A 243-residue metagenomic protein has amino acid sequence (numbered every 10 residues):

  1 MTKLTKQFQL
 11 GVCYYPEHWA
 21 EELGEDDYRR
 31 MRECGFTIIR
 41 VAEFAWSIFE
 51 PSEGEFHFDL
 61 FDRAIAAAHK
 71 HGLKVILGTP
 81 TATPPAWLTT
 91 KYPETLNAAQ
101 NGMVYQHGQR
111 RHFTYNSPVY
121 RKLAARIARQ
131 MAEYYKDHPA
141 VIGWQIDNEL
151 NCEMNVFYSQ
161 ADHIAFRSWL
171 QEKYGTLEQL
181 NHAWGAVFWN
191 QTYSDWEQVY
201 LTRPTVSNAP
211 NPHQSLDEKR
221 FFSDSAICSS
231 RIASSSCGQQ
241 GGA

Functional and structural regions predicted by a protein language model:
M1-L4, V75-L77, P84-A86, Y120 (+1 more regions): Low-complexity, Gly/Pro
T2-L23: Boundary/entry segment of secreted carbohydrate-active catalytic domains
F8-V12, T37-V41, V75-G78, I142-I146: Hydrophobic faces of well-ordered beta-strands that scaffold small-molecule active sites in alpha/beta enzyme cores
Y15-E17, F44, P80-P84, I146-N151: Active-site beta-loop-alpha junctions enriched in small/polar residues
E17, E21, G54, F58 (+2 more regions): Flexible, glycine- and charge-enriched loops at secondary-structure boundaries
L23-G24, Y158: Residues at alpha-helix caps and immediate loop-helix transition turns in enzyme cores, especially N- and C-cap
E25-Y105, A128-A132, I232-G242: Aromatic-lined substrate-binding rim segments of carbohydrate-active enzymes
G102-A243: Polysaccharide-binding and catalytic clefts of secreted carbohydrate-active enzymes
